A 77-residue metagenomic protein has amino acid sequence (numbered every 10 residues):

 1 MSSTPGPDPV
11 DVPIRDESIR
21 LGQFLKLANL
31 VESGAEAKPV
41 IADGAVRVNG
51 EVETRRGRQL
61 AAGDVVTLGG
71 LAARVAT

Functional and structural regions predicted by a protein language model:
M1-L27, R47, R55-T77: Ferredoxin-like alpha/beta domains used as RNA- or RNAP-binding modules
V40-I41, L60: Short, well-ordered loop/turn sites that connect or cap secondary structure elements
D43-E51: Short, structured beta-strand/loop micro-motifs enriched in basic residues and often containing a Trp
